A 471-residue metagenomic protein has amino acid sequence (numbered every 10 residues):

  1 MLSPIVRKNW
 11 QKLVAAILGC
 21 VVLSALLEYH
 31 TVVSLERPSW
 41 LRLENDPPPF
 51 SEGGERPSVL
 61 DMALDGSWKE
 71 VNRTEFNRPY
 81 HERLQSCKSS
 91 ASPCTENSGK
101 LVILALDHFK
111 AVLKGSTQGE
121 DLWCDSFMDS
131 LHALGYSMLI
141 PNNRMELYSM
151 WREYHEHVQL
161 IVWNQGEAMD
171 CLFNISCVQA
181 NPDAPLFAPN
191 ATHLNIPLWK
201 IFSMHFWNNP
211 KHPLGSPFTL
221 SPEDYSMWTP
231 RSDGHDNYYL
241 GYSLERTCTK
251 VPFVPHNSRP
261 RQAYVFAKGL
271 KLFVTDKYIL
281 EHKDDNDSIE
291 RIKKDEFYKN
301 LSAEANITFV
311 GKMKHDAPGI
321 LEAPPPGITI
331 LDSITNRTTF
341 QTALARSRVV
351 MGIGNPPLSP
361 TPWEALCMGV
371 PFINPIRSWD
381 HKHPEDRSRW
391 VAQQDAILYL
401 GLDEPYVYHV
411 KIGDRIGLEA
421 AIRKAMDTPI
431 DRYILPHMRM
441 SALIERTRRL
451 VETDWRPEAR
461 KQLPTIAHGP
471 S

Functional and structural regions predicted by a protein language model:
M1-D46: N-terminal signal-anchor transmembrane helix specifying type II single-pass membrane topology of secretory-pathway
H30, D46-R144, R261-Q262, E296-S302: N-terminal subdomain of nucleotide-sugar transferases
K69-C87, L104, Q118, L134 (+2 more regions): Short N-terminal targeting/anchoring amphipathic segment
S86-K88, S130-H157, E322-F340: A short, well-structured beta->alpha microelement
K114-E120, D236-Q341: Conserved catalytic-core segment of nucleotide-activated headgroup transferases in glycan assembly
R152-S288: Catalytic core of nucleotide-activated saccharide and alditol-phosphate transferases
A343-S347: Short alpha-helical donor nucleotide-sugar binding micro-motif in glycosyltransferases
R348-R446: Catalytic binding pocket for nucleotide-activated donors in carbohydrate/polymer assembly enzymes
